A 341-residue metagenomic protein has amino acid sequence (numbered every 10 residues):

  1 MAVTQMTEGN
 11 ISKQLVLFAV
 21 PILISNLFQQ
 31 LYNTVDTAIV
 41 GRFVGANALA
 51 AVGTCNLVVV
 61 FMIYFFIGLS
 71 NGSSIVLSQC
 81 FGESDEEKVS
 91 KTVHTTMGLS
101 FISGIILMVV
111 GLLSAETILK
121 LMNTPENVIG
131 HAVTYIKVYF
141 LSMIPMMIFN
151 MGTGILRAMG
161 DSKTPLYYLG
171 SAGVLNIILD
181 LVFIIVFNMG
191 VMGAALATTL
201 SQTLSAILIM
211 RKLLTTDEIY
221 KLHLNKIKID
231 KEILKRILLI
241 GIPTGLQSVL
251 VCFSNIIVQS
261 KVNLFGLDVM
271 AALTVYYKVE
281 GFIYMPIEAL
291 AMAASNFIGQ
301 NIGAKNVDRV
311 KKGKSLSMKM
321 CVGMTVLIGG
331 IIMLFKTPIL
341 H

Functional and structural regions predicted by a protein language model:
M1-L17, T198, I207-V251: Interhelical loop/hinge segments that connect adjacent transmembrane helices in multipass membrane
K13-S74, S78, I242-V262: Signature of the first transmembrane helix
A19, N26, G53-N56, S100 (+8 more regions): Residue-level recognition of transmembrane alpha-helices in multi-pass small-molecule transporters/permeases
L31-A50, L119-E126, V182-M189, V249-Y276 (+3 more regions): Helix-terminus/linker motif at the lipid-water interface of multi-pass membrane proteins
L49-V109, M146-P165, A272-K336: Small-residue-rich hydrophobic transmembrane alpha-helices
I106-K137, L327-H341: Short membrane-interface helical motifs at transmembrane helix boundaries in multi-pass membrane transporters
E126-F149, G281, I287: Alpha-helical transmembrane segments of multi-pass membrane proteins
G173-A206, T337-P338: Membrane-interface helix-loop junctions in multi-pass transport and translocation proteins
